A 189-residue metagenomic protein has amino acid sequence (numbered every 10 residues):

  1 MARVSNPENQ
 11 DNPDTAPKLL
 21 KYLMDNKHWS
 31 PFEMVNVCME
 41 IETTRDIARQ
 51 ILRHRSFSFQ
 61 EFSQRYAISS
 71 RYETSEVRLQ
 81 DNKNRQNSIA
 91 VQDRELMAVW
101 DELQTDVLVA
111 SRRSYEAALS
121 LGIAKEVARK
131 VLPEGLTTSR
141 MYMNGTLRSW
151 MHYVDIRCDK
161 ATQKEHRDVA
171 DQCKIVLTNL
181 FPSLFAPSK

Functional and structural regions predicted by a protein language model:
M1-K189: Family-specific signature for flavin-dependent thymidylate synthase
